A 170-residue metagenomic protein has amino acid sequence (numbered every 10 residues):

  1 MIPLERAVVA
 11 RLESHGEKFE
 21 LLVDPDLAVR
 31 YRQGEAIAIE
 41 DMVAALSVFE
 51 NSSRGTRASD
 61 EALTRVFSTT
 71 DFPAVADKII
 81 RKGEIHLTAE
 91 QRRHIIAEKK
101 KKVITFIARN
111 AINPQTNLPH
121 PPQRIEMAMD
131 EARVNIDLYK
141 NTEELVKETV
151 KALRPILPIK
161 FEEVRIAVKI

Functional and structural regions predicted by a protein language model:
M1-I79: N-terminal, positively charged regions that mediate nucleic acid binding
L4, E13-E17, A97, K101 (+3 more regions): Short flexible coil/turn linkers enriched for glycine and charged/polar residues that connect secondary-structure
E5-V8, V150-P155: Glycine-rich, charged/polar anion/phosphate-binding loops that engage phosphate groups from diverse ligands
D24, Y31-E35, Q91, P119 (+2 more regions): Generic alpha-helix signal with a bias toward terminal, lower-confidence helices and secondary-structure junctions
R57-A152: N-terminal, charged amphipathic alpha-helical interaction modules
A132-D137, I159-K169: Short glycine-/aliphatic-rich beta-strand segments at the starts of folded cytosolic domains
